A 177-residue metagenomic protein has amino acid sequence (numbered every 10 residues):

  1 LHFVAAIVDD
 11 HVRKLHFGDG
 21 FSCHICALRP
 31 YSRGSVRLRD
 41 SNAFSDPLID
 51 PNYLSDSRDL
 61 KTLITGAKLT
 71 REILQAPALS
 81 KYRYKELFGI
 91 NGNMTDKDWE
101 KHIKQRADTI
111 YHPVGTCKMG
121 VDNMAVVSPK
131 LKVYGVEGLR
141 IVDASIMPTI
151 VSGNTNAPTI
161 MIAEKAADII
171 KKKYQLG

Functional and structural regions predicted by a protein language model:
L1-P158, A166-G177: FAD-dependent oxidoreductase catalytic-site/capping-region signature
